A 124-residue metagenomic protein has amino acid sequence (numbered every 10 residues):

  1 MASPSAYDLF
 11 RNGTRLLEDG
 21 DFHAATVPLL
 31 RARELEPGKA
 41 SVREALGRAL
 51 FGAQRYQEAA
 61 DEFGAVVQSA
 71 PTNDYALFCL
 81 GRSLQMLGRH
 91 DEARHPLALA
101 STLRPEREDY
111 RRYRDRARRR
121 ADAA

Functional and structural regions predicted by a protein language model:
S3-L35, G52: Alpha-helical segment of the N-proximal tetratricopeptide repeat
D19-L30, A53-A65, L87-L99, A121-A124: Structural signature of tandem alpha-helical TPR/SEL1-like repeats, specifically the intra-repeat loop/turn
G64-M86: Mid-chain, well-packed structural core segment of small domains
